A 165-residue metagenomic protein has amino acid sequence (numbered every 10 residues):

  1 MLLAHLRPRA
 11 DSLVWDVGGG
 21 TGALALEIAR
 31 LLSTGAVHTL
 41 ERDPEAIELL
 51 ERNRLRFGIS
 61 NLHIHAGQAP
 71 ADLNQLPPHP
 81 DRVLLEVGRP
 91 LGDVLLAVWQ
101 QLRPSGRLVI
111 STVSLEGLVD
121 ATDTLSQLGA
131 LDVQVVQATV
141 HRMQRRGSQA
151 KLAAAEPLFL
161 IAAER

Functional and structural regions predicted by a protein language model:
M1-A10: Conserved alpha-helix/loop element of class I SAM-dependent methyltransferases that forms part of the SAM/SAH-binding
D11-G20: Conserved class I S-adenosyl-L-methionine
T21-S33: Conserved SAM-binding loop of SAM-dependent methyltransferases across substrates and taxa, primarily the Class I
T34-H38: Short beta-strand element of Class I
L40-P80: S-adenosyl-L-methionine
E41-A46, V87-P90, V113: Short beta->alpha hinge that forms the Motif I/post-I loop of the SAM-binding pocket
H63-I110: Active-site segment flanking the S-adenosylmethionine/decSAM binding pocket in AdoMet-dependent transferases
L96-F159: C-terminal substrate-binding/active-site "lid" region of AdoMet-derived donor-dependent transferases
